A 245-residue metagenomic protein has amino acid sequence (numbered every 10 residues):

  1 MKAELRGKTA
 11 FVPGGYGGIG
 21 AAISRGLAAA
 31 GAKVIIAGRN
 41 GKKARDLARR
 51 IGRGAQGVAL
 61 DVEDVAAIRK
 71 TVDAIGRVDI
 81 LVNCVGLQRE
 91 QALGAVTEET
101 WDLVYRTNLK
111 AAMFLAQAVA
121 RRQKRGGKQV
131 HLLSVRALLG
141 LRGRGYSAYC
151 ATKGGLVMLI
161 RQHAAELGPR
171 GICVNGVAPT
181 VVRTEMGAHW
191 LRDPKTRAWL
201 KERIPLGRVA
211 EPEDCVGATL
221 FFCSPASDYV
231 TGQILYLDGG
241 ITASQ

Functional and structural regions predicted by a protein language model:
T9, Y16-G17, N40: Conserved glycine-rich cofactor-binding loop
A92-L93, T97-Y105, G145, L200: Substrate-binding pocket helix/loop in short-chain dehydrogenase/reductase
A116, T152, I160: Active-site helix of classical SDR
R121, A165-E166, D228: Alpha-helical segment proximal to the catalytic Tyr-Lys
G168, C173, V230-G232: Short, small/polar-rich loop/turn modules that mediate ligand/substrate recognition or access, typified
I204-C215, A226: A conserved structural motif in NAD(P)-dependent oxidoreductases
L220, T231-Q245: Short C-terminal tail/terminal secondary-structure segment of NAD(P)H-dependent dehydrogenase/reductase domains
